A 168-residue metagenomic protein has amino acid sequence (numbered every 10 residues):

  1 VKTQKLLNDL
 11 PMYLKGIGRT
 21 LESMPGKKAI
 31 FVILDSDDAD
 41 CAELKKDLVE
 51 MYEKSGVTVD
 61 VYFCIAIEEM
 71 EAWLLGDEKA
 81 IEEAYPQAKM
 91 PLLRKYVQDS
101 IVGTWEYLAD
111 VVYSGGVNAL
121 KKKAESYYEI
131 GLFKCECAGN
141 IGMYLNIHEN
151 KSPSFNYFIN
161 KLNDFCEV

Functional and structural regions predicted by a protein language model:
V1-V168: C-terminal accessory helical subdomains adjacent to catalytic cores in phosphodiester- and nucleotide-handling enzymes
